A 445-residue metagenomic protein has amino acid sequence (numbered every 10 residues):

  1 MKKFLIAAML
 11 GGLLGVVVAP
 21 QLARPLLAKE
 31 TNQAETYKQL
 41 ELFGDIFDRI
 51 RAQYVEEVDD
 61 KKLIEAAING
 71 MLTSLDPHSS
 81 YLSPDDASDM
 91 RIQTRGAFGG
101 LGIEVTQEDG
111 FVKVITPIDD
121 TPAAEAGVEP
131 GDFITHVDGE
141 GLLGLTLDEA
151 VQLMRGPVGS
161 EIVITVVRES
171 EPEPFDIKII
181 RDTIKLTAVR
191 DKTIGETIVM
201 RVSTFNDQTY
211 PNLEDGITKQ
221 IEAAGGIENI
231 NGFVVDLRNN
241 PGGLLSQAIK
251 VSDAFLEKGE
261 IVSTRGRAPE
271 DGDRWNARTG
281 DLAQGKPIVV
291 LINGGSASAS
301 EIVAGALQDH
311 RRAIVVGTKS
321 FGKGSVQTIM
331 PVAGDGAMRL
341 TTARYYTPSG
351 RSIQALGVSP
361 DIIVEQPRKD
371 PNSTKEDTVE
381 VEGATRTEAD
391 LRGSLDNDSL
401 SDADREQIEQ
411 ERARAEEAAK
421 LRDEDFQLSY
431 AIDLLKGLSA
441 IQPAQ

Functional and structural regions predicted by a protein language model:
K2-S79, V112, I227, L400-Q445: Terminal targeting/pro-maturation regions of precursor/exported proteins
L26-Q39, D48-D60, K113-T116, T121-P130 (+1 more regions): Cleft-lining beta-strand/loop regions that shape enzyme active-site pockets
Y54-I115, G159-V163, V167-K178, I184-A188 (+1 more regions): Extended, small/polar residue-biased N-terminal targeting/export presequences and adjacent propeptide/linker tracts
G334-A343: Short acidic, Pro/Gly- and aromatic-enriched capping/linker segments at domain boundaries
S349-Q445: Conserved functional hotspot residues or short segments at active or partner-binding sites across diverse domains
